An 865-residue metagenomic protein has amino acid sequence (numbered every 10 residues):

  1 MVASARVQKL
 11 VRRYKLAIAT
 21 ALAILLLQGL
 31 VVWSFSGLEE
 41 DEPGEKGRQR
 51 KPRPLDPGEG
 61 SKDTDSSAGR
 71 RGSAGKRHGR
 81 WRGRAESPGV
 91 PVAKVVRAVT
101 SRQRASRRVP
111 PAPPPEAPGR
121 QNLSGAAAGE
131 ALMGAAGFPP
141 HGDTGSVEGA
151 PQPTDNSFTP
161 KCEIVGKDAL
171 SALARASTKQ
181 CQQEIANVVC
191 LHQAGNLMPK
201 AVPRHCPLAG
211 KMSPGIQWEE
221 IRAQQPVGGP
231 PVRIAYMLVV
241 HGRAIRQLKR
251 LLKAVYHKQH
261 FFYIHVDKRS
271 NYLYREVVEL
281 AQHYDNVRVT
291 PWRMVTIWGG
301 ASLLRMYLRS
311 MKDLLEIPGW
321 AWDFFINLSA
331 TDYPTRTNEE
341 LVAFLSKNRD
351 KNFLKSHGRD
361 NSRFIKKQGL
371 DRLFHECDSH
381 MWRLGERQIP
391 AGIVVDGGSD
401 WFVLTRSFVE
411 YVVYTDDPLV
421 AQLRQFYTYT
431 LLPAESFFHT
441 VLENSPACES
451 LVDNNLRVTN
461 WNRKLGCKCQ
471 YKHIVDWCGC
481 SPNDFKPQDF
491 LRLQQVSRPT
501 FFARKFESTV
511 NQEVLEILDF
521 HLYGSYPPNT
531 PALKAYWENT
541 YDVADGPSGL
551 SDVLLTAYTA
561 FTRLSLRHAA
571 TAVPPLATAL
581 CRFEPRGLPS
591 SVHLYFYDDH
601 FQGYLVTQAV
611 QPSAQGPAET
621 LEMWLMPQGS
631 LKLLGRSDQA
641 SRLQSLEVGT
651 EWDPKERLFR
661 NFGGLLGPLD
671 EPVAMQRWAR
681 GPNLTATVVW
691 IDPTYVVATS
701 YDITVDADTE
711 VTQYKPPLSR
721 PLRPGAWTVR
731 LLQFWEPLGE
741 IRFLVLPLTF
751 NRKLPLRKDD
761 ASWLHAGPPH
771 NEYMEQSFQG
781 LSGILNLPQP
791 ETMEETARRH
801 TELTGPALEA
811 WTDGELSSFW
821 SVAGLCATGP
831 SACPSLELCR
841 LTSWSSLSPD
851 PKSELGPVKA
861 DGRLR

Functional and structural regions predicted by a protein language model:
V2-D63: N-terminal signal-anchor transmembrane helix specifying type II single-pass membrane topology of secretory-pathway
T20, F426-M626, K852, G862-R863: C-terminal catalytic/acceptor-binding lobe
P151-V239: N-proximal low-complexity "stem/linker" segments adjacent to membrane-targeting elements
Q259-P291: Acidic donor-binding segment of Leloir-type glycosyltransferases
A281-D323: Active-site-proximal specificity loops/subdomain of glycosyltransferases
S310-R363, W735-L738: GT-A fold catalytic core of metal-dependent nucleotide-sugar glycosyltransferases, centered on the diacidic
R349, H357-L491: Catalytic core and acceptor-binding pocket of nucleotide-sugar-dependent glycosyltransferases
L631-R865: Contiguous segments within soluble domain cores/interaction surfaces
